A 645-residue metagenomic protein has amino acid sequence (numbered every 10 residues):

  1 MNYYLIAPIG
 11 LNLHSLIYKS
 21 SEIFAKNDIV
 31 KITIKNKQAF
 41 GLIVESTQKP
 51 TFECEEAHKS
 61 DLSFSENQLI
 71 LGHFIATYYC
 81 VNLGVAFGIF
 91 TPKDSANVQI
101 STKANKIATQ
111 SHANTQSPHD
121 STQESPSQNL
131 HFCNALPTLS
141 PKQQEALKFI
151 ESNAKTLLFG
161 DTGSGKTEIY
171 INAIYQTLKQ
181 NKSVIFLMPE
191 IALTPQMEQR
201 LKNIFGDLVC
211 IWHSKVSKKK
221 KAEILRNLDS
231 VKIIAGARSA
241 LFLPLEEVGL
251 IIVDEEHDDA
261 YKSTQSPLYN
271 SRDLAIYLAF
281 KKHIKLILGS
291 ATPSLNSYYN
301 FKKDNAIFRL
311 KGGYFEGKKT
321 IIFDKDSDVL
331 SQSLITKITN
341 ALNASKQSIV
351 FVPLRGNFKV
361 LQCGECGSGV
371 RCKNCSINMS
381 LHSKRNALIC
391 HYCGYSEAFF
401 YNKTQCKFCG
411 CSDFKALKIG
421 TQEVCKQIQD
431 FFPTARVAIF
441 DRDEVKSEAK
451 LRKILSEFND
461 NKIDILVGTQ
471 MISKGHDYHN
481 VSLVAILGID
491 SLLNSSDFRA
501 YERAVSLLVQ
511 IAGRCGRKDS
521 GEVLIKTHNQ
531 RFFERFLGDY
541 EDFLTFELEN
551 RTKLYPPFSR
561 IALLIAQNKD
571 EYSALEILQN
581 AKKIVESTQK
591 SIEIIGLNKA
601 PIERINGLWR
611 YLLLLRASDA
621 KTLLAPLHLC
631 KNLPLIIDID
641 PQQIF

Functional and structural regions predicted by a protein language model:
M1-T292, N296-Y298, K302-F315, L575-N580 (+4 more regions): Accessory, non-ATPase domains that flank or precede helicase/AAA+ motor cores in DNA-metabolism machines
E45-T47, T91, V352-L354, D441 (+3 more regions): A general secondary-structure junction signal
S140, K155-L178, K182-K232, A237-S573 (+2 more regions): Inter-lobe coupling/hinge segments of SF2-like helicase ATPases
L544-T552, T588-P601: Short amphipathic beta-strand starts and helix->beta connectors
